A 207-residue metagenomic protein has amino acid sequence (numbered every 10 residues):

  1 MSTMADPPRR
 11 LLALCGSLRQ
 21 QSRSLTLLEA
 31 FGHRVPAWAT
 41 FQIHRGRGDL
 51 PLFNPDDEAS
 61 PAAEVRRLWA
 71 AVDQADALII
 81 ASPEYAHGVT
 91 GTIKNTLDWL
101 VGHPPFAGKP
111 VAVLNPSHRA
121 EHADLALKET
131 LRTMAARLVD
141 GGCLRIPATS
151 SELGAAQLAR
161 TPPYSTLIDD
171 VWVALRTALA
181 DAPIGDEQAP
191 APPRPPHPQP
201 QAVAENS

Functional and structural regions predicted by a protein language model:
T3-P7, V139-S207: Glycine-rich phosphate/pyrophosphate-binding loop and the adjoining helix
T3-W38: N-terminal beta1-alpha1 ligand-phosphate binding loop
L11, S24, L28, V65 (+4 more regions): A general structural signal for well-ordered alpha-helical segments in protein cores
L14-G16, H44, L114: Short hydrophobic segments within beta-strands
L18-R19, G48, H118: Short, glycine/serine-rich, charged loops/turns that create anion-binding and catalytic segments at active sites
V35-Q42, R137-L138: A generic structural motif
R45-A63, E152-A156: N-terminal beta-loop-helix "entrance" segment that forms/cooperates in small-molecule cofactor or anionic ligand
S60-A135: Helix-loop-strand module that forms the ligand-binding subsite of alpha/beta enzymes
